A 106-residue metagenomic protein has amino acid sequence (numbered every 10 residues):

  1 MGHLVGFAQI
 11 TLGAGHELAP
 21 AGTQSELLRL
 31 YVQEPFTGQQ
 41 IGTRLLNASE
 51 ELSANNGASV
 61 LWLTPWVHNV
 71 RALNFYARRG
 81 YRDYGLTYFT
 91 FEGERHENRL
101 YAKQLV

Functional and structural regions predicted by a protein language model:
M1, P35-T37, G80, Y88: Short, flexible coil/turn micro-motifs enriched in small/turn-prone residues
M1-P35, L46-A48, L52, Q104-V106: Acetyl-CoA-dependent GNAT
A21-S25, S59-V106: C-terminal "cap" of GNAT-fold acetyltransferases
Q33-P35, Q39, V67-H68: Active-site acidic-Proline motif in GNAT/NAT acetyltransferases
G38, E51-N55, R82: Conserved amphipathic alpha-helical interaction elements at protein-protein interfaces in regulatory, energy-coupling
Q40, R44: Short alpha-helical segment within the catalytic ATP-binding CA
L46, S53-T64: Conserved GNAT acetyl-CoA-binding A-motif
